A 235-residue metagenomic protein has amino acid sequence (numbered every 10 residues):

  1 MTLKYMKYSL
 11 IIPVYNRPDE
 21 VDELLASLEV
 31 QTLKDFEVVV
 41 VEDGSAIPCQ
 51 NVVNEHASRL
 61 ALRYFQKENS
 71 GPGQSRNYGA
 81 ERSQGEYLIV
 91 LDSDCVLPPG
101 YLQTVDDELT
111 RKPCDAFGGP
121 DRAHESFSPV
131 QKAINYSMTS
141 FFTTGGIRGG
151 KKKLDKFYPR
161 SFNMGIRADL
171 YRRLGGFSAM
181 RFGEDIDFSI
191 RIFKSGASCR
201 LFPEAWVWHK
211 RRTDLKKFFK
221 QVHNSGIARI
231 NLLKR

Functional and structural regions predicted by a protein language model:
M1-V30: N-proximal low-complexity "stem/linker" segments adjacent to membrane-targeting elements
L25-Q66: Acidic donor-binding segment of Leloir-type glycosyltransferases
I47-P48, C95-E108, I190: Acidic donor-binding/catalytic loop of UDP-sugar-dependent glycosyltransferases, especially processive GT2
K67-S83, T104, S161: Glycine-rich, basic loop-to-helix element that forms the pyrophosphate-binding segment of sugar-nucleotide handling
L88: Short aromatic/hydrophobic "clamp" motif used to bind/position activated sugar donors
G100-K132, A205-W206, K210: Conserved donor NDP-sugar-binding/catalytic core segment of glycosyltransferases
A123, T144-D169, R181, D187 (+2 more regions): A recurrent flexible, glycine/aromatic-enriched loop bordering the glycosyltransferase active site that acts as
S178-R235: Catalytic donor/gating beta->alpha subdomain of glycosyltransferases that bind UDP-sugars
